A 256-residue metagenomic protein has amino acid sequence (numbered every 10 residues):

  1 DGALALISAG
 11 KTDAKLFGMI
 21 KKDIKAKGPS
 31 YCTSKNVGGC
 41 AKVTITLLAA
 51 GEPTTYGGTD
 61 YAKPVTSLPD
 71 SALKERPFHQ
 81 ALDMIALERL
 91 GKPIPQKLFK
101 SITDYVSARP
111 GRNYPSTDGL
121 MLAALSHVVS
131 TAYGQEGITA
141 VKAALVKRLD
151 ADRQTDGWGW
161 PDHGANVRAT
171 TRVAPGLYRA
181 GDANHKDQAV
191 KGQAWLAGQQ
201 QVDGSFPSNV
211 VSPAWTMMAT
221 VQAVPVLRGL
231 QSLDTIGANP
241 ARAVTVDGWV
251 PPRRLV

Functional and structural regions predicted by a protein language model:
D1-A14, Y31-Y56, S71-Q96, A108-A143 (+2 more regions): An alpha-helical repeat/solenoid feature that recognizes helix-turn-helix modules
A14-K21, T55-K63, P95-S101: Helix-turn-helix repeat elements of alpha-solenoid scaffolds
F17, A62, H79, F99 (+5 more regions): Low-complexity, intrinsically disordered short peptide segments enriched in small/polar/basic residues
I20-I24, P64-P69, I102-V106, L145 (+2 more regions): Buried hydrophobic core positions in alpha-solenoid tandem helical repeats
G159-P161, L196, V250: Short linear interaction motif-like sites in intrinsically disordered regions of transcription factors
S232-V256: Low-complexity, Gly/Ser/Thr/Pro-rich intrinsically disordered linker/tail segments
